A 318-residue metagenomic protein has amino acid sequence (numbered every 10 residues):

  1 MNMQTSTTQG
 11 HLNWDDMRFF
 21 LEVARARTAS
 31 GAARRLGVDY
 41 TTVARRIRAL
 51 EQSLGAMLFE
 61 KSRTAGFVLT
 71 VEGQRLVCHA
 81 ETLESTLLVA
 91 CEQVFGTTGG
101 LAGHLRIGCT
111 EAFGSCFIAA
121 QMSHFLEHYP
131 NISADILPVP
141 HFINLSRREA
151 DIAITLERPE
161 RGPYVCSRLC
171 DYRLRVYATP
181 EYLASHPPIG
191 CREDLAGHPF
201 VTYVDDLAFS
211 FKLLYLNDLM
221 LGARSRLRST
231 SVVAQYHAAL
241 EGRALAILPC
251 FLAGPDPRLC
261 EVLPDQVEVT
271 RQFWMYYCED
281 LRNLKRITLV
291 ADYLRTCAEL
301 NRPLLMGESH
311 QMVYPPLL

Functional and structural regions predicted by a protein language model:
E22-G37: Short helix-boundary/capping micro-motifs
D39, R46, Q121: Residues within the DNA-recognition helix of helix-turn-helix
L50-E51, L259: Conserved amphipathic alpha-helical core elements
E51-L69: A short LG(V/I)-centered, amphipathic sequence patch enriched for acidic residue(s) preceding the LG motif
S53-L54, L76-T98, N301: Alpha-helical linker/hinge and terminal dimerization helices associated with HTH transcriptional regulators
A102-G162: Central regulatory/effector-binding core of bacterial HTH transcription factors
R147, P159-F273, L300-L318: C-terminal regulatory
R282-T296, N301-R302: Short amphipathic alpha-helical coupling segments at ligand-binding clamshell hinges and other catalytic/signaling
